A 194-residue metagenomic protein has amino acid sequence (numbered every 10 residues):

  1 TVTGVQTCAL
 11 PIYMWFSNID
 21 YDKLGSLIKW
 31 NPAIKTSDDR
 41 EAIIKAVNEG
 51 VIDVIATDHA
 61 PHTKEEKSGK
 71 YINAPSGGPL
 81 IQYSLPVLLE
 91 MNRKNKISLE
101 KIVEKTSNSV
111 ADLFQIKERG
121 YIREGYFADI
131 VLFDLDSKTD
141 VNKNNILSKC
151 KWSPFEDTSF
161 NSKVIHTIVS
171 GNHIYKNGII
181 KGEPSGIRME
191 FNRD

Functional and structural regions predicted by a protein language model:
T1-C8: Single conserved hydrophobic/aromatic residue that forms the stacking wall/gate of nucleotide- or nucleobase-binding
A9-I55: Histidine/acidic residue-rich metal-binding segments in metalloenzymes
F16-D22, E65-G69, K143-N145: Short acidic, glycine/serine/threonine-rich loops at helix termini
Y21-K23, K94-K96, K176-K181: Short, glycine- and charge-enriched coil/turn segments that flank and shape catalytic ligand pockets
L27, N48-E49, D53-I55, A60-L135: His/Asp/Glu-enriched, well-ordered alpha-helical/loop segment that forms or immediately abuts the divalent-metal
I28-D39, P75-P79, S153-S159: A short acidic, glycine-rich active-site loop that binds or catalyzes chemistry on phosphate/adenosine moieties
K70-N73, E124-E190: C-terminal cap of metal-dependent C-N hydrolases
